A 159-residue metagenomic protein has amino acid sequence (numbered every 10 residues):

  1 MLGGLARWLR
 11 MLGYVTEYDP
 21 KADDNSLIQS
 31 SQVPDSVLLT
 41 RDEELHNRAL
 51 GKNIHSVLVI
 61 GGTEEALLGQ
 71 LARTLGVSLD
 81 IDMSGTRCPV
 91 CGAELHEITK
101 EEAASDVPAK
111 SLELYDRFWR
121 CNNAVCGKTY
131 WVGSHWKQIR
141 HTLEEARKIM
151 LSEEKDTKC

Functional and structural regions predicted by a protein language model:
M1-L12, R117, K128-E144, K148-L151: Extended interfacial segments that mediate partner engagement and assembly in macromolecular machines
M1-M83: Long, charged N-terminal interaction/targeting segments
A22-D23, D156-C159: N-terminal, charge-rich interaction modules
D82-G85, Y115: Processing junctions and N-termini across compartments
C88-C91, C121-N123: Short cysteine-rich clusters marking metal-coordination/redox-active sites
P89-A93, E97-A104: Active-site/ligand-binding-proximal alpha/beta "capping" segment
A93-E97, C126-W131: Short functional micro-motifs and their immediate structural scaffolds
S105-F118: Short linker/helix segments within small regulatory modules
